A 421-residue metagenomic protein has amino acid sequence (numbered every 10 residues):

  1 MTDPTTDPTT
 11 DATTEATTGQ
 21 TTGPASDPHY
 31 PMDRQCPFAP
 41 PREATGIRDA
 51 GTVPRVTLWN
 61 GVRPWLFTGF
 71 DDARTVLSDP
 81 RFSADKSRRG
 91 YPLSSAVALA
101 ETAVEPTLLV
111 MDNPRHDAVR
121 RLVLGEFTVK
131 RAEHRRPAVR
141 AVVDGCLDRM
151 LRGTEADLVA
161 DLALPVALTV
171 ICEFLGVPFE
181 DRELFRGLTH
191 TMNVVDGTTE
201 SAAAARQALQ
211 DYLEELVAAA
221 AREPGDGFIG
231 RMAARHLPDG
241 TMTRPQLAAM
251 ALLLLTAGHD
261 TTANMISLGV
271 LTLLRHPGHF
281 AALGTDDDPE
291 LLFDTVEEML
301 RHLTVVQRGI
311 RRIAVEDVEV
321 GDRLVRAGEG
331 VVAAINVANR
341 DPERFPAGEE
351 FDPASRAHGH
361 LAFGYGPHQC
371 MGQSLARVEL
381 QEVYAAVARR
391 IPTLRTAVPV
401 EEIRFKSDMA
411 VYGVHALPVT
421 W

Functional and structural regions predicted by a protein language model:
M1-W421: Cytochrome P450
